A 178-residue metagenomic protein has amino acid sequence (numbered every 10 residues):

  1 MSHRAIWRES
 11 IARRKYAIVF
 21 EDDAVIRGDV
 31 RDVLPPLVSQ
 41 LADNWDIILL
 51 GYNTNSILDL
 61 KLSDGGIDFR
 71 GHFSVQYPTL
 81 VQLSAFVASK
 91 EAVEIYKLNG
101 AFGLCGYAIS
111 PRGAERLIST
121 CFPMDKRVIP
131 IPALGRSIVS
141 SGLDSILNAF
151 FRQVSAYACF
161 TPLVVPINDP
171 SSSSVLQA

Functional and structural regions predicted by a protein language model:
M1-F20, A24-A178: An acidic/histidine-cluster motif and surrounding catalytic segment that typifies divalent-metal-assisted enzyme active
